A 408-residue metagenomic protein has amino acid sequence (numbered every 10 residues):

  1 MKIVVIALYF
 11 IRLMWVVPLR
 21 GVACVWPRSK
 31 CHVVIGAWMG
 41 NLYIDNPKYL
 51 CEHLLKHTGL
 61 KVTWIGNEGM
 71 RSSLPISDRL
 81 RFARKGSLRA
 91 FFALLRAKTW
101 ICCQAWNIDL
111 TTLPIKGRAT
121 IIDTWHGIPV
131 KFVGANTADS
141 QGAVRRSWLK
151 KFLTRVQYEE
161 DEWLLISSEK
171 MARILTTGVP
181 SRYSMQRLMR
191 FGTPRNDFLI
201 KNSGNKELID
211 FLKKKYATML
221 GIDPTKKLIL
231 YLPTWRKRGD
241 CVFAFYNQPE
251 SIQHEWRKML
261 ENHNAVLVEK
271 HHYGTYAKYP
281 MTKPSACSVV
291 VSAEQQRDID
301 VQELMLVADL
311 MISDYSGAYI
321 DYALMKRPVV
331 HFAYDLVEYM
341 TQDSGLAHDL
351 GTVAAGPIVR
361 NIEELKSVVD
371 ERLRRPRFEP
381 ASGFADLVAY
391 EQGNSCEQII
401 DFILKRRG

Functional and structural regions predicted by a protein language model:
K2-G21, G134-S140, S147-D240, F245 (+2 more regions): A nucleotide-sugar donor-handling region in carbohydrate enzymes
W15-G40, T234: Nucleotide-activated donor-dependent transferases that construct or modify glycoconjugates
H32-S203: Active-site and donor-binding regions of nucleotide-sugar-utilizing enzymes
I44-K56, P194-P284, V359-N361, E391 (+1 more regions): Conserved catalytic-core segment of nucleotide-activated headgroup transferases in glycan assembly
A83-A97, Y273-I320: Donor nucleotide-activated moiety binding/catalytic core segment of transferases that use nucleotide-activated donors
W100-I115, T120-I128, R297-D343: A donor-sugar binding/catalytic signature common to diverse glycosyltransferases and related nucleotide-sugar
T282-C287, Y315-V388: Catalytic binding pocket for nucleotide-activated donors in carbohydrate/polymer assembly enzymes
Q392-G408: C-terminal alpha-helical cap of glycosyltransferases
